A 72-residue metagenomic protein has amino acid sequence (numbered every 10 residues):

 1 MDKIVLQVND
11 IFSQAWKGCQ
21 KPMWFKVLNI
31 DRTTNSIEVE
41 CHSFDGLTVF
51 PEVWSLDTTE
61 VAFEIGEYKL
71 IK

Functional and structural regions predicted by a protein language model:
D2-G18: Short coil-to-beta transition motif at edge beta-strands of beta-rich domains
V5-L6, V27, V53: Short linear motifs centered on Gly/Pro in flexible linkers and helix caps
L6, S13, N35-S36, F50 (+1 more regions): Serine/threonine-rich, low-complexity intrinsically disordered segments
A15, E38-E40, I71: Beta-strand residues in well-ordered beta-sheet regions across diverse protein folds
G18-C19, S55: N-terminal low-complexity, intrinsically disordered patches enriched in charged
Q20-F50: Basic/aromatic-rich interaction segments and small domains that mediate binding to polyanionic partners
S43-K72: Intrinsically disordered, low-complexity, charged/polar segments
